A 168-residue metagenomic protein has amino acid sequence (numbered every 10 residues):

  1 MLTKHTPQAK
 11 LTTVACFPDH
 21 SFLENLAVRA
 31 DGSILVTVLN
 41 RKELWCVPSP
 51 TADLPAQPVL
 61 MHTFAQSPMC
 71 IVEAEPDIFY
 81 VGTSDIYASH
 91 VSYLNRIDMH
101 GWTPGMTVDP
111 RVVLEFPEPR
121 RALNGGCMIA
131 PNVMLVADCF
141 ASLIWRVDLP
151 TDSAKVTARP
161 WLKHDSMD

Functional and structural regions predicted by a protein language model:
M1-S21: A short helix->beta-strand "capping" segment at the edge of beta-propeller domains
K10-F17, L54-H62, V108-F116, V156-H164: A short beta-strand motif characteristic of beta-propeller blades
C16-D31, T63-A88, V113-M134, H164-D168: Beta-rich, blade/repeat-based domains predominating in secreted/periplasmic proteins but also intracellular
I34-H62: Beta-propeller domains
V36-T37, V81, V136-A137: Conserved beta-strand element within WD40/beta-propeller blades
L39, S84-I86, P131, C139-F140 (+1 more regions): Short loop/turn segments immediately following the C-termini of beta-strands
E43-C46, S89-N95, L143-R146: Structural motif
P48-D53, D98-P104, D148-S153: Short loop/turn segments that connect beta-strands within beta-propeller blades
